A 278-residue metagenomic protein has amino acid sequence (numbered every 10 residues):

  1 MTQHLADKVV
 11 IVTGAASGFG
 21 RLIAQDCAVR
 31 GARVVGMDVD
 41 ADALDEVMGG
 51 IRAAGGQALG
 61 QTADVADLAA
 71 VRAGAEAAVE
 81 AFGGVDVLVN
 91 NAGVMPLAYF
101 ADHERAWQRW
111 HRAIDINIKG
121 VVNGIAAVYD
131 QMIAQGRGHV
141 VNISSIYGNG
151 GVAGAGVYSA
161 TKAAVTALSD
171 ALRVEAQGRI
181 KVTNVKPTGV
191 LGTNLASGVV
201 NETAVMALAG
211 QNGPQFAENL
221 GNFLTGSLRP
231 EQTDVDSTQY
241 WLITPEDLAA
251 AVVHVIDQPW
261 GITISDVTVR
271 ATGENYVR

Functional and structural regions predicted by a protein language model:
Q3-V35: Canonical Rossmann dinucleotide-binding motif of NAD(H)/NADP(H)-dependent dehydrogenases/reductases, specifically
R30-E46: Conserved glycine-rich Rossmann-like NAD(P)H-binding loop of the short-chain dehydrogenase/reductase
A73-E80, Y99-F100, Q108-D115: Active-site Tyr-X3-Lys motif and surrounding loop/helix of classical short-chain dehydrogenase/reductase
M95-H111, A134, G154: Conserved mid-core segment of classical short-chain dehydrogenase/reductases
I125, T161: Active-site helix of classical SDR
S145: Residue(s) in the substrate-gating loop at a strand-loop-helix junction that position the organic substrate next
V174-I262: SDR active-site lid
